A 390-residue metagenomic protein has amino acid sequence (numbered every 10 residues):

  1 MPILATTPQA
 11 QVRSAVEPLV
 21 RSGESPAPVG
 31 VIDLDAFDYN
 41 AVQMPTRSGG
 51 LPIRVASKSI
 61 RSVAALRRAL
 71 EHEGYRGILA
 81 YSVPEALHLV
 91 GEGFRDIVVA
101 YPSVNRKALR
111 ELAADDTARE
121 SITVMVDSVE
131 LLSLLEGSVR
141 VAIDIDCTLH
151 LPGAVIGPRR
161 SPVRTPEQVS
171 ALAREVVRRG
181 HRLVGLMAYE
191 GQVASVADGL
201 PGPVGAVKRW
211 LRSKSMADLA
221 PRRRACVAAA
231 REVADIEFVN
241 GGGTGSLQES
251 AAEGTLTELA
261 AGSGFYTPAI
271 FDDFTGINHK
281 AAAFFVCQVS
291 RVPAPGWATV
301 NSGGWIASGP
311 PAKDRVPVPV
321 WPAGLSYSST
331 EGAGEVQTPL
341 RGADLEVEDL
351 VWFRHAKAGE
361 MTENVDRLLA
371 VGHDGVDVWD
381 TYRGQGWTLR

Functional and structural regions predicted by a protein language model:
M1-A114, Q385-R390: A charged N-terminal "starter" segment
S22-D33, D96-V99, T117-I122, V155-V163 (+2 more regions): Glycine-rich tight-turn/loop motif centered on a GG-T
F37, K58, L89, I143 (+5 more regions): Conserved, mostly hydrophobic/aromatic
A56-S195: Active-site-proximal beta-alpha core segment in soluble small-molecule metabolic enzymes
C147-T267: Active-site loop/helix belt of alpha/beta enzymes
P201-A206, W210-K214, G245-A323: Active-site loop ensemble at the mouth of alpha/beta enzyme cores that anchors a bound cofactor
V292-R390: C-terminal accessory subdomain/extension
